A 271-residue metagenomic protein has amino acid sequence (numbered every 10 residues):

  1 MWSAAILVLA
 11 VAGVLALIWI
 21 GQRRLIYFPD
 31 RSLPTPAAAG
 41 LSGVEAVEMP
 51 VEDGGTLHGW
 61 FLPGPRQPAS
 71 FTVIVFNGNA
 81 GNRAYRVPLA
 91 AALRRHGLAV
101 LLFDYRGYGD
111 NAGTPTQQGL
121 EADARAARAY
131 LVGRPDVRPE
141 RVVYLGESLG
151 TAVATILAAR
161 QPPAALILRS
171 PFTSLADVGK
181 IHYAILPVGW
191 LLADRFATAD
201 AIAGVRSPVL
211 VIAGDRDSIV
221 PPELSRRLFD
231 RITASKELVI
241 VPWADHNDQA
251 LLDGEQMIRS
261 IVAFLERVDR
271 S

Functional and structural regions predicted by a protein language model:
S3-P50: An N-terminal hydrophobic leader/cap segment in hydrolases
E52-Y130, R134, A158: Membrane-embedded segments
L89, T198, S207, P221-D230: Short alpha-helix in the alpha/beta-hydrolase fold that links the catalytic acid
A127-I185, G204: Primarily recognizes the serine-hydrolase "nucleophile elbow" in alpha/beta-hydrolase and SGNH/GDSL folds
V205, V211-A213, D217: Short beta-strand/loop motif that positions the catalytic acidic residue of the alpha/beta-hydrolase fold
R216-V220, N247-D248: Acidic catalytic loop of the alpha/beta-hydrolase fold
F229-N247: Catalytic histidine neighborhood in serine/cysteine hydrolases with alpha/beta-hydrolase-type architecture
A250-A263: Post-His helix in hydrolase/transferase enzymes
